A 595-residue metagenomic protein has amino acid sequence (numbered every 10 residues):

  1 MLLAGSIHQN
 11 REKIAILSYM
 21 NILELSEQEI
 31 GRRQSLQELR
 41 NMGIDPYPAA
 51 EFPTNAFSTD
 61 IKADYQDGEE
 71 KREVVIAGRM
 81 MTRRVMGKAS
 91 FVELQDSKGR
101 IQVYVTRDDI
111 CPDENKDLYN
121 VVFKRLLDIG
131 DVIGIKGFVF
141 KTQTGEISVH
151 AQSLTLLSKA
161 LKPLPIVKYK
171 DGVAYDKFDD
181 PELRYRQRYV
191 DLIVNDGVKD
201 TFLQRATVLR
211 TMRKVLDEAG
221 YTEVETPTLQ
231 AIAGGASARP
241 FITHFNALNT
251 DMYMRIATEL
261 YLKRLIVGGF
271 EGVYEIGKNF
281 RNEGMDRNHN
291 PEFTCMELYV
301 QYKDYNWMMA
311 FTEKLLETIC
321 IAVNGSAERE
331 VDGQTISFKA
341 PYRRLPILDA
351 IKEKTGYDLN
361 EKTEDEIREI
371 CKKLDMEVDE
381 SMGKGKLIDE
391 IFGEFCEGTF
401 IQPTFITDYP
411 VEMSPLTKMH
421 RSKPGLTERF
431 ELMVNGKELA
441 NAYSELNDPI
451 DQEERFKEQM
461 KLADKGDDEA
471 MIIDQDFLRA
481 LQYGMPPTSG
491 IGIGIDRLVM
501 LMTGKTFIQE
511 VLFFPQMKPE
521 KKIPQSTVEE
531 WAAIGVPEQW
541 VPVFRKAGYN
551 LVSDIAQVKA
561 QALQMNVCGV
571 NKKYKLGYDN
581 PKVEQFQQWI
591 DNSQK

Functional and structural regions predicted by a protein language model:
M1, T106-N115, N566-N571: Short regulatory "switch" loops immediately downstream of catalytic or recognition motifs within protein catalytic
M1-Y19, V543, D579, V583-Q585: N-terminal amphipathic/basic-hydrophobic helices that include classical n-h-c signal peptides and signal-anchor
L2-L3, Q143, V541, Y549: Residue-level detector of transmembrane insertion/anchoring sites
A15-K522: Class II aminoacyl-tRNA synthetase catalytic cores and aaRS-like
K521-K595: Compact, charge-rich alpha-helical regulatory domains located at protein termini
